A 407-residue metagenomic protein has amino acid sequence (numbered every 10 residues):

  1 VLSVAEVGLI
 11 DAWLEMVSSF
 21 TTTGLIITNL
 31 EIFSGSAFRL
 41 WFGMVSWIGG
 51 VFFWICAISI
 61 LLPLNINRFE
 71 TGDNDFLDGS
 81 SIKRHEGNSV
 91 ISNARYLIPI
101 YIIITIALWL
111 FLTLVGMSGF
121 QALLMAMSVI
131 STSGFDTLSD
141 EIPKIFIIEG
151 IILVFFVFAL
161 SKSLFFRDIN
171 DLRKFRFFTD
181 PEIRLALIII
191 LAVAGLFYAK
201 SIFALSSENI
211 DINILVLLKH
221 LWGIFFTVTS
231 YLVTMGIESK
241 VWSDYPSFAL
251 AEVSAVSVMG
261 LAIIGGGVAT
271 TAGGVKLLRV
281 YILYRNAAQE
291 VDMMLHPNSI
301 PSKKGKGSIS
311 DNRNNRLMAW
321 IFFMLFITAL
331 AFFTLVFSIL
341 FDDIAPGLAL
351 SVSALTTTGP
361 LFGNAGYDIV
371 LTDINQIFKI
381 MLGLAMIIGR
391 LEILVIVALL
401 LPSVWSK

Functional and structural regions predicted by a protein language model:
V1-K407: Membrane-proximal intracellular helices of multi-pass ion channels
